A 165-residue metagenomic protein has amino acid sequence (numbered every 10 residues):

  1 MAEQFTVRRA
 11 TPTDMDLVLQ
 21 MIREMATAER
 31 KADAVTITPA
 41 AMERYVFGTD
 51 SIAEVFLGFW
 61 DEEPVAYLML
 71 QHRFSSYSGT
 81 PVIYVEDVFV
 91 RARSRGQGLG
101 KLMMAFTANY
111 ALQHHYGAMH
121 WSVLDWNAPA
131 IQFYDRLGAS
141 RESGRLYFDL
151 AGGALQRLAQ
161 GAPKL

Functional and structural regions predicted by a protein language model:
T6-Q20: A short beta-loop-alpha structural element at the N-terminal edge of CoA-dependent acyl/N-acetyltransferase catalytic
L19-Y45: Conserved GNAT-fold acetyl-CoA-binding loop/helix
V46-L57, Y84: A short helix-loop-beta-strand connector motif used in the catalytic cores of GNAT acetyltransferases and, in some
L57, E63-H72, Y84, F89: Conserved beta-strand in the GNAT
V90, G96-N109, R136: Conserved acetyl-CoA-binding loop-helix of GNAT-fold acetyltransferases
A108, Y116, D135-G144: Conserved acetyl-CoA-binding loop of GNAT-fold acetyltransferases
A111-S122: Conserved GNAT acetyl-CoA-binding A-motif
W121-A130, D149-G152: Conserved beta-strand-loop-alpha-helix junction that forms the acyl-donor binding cleft
